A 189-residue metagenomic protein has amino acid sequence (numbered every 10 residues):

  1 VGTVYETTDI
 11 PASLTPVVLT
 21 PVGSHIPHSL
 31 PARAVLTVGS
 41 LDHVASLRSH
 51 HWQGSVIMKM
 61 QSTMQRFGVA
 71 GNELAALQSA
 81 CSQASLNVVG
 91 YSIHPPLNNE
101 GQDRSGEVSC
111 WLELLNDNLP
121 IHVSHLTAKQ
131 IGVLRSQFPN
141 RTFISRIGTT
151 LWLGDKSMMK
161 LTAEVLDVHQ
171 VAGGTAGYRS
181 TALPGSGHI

Functional and structural regions predicted by a protein language model:
V1-L114: Active-site-proximal beta-alpha core segment in soluble small-molecule metabolic enzymes
T3-T7, V22-S24, G54, N99 (+1 more regions): Active-site anion/phosphate-binding pocket segments in diverse small-molecule metabolic enzymes
